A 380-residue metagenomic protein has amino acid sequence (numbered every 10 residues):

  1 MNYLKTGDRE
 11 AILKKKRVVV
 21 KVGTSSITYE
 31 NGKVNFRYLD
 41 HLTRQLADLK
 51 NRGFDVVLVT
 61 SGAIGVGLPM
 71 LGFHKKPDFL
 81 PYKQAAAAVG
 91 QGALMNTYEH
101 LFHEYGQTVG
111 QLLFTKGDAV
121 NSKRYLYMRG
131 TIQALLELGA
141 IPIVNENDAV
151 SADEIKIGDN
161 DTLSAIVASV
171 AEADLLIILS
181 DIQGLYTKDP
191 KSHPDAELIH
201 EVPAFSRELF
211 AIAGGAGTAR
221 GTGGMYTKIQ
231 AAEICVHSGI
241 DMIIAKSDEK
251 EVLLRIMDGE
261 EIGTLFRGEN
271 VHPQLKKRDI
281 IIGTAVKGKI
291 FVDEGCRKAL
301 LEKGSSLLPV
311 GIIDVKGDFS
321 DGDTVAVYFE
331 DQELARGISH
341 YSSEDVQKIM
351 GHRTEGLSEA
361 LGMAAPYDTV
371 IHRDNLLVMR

Functional and structural regions predicted by a protein language model:
N2-F73, L80-T108, L112-R380: C-terminal catalytic "cap/lid" subdomain
